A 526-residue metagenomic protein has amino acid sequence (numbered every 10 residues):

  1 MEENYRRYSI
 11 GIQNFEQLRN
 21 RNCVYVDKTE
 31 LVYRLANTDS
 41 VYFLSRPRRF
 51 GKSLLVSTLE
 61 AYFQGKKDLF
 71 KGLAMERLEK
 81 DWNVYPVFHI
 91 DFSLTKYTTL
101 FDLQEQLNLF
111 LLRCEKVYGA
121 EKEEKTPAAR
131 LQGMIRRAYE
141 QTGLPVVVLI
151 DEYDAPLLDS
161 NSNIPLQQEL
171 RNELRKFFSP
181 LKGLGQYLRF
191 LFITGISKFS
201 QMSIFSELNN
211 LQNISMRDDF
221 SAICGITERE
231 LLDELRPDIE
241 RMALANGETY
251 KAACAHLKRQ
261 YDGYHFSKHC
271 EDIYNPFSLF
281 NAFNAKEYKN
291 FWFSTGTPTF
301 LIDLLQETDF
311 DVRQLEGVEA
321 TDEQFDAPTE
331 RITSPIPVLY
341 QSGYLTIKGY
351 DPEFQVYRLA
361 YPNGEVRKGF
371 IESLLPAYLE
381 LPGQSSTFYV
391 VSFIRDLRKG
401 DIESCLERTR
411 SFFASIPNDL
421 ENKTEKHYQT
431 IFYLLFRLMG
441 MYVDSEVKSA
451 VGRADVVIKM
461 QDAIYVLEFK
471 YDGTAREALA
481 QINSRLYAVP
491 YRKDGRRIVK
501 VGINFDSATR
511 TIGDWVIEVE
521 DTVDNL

Functional and structural regions predicted by a protein language model:
M1-T424, M439: Phosphate-binding site recognition
V147, A463-Y465, V499: Structural motif
Q167-N172, Y471-A488: Mg2+/Mn2+-dependent nuclease catalytic core
F432, A454-Y471, R485: Conserved catalytic cores of phosphodiester-cleaving nucleases, focusing on short active-site segments
Y433-S449: A short acidic/basic microdomain associated with nuclease active sites
D444-A450, V456-M460, Y491: C-terminal amphipathic alpha-helical interaction region
P490, D494-L526: Domain-level recognition of nuclease-like catalytic cores that cleave nucleotide substrates
